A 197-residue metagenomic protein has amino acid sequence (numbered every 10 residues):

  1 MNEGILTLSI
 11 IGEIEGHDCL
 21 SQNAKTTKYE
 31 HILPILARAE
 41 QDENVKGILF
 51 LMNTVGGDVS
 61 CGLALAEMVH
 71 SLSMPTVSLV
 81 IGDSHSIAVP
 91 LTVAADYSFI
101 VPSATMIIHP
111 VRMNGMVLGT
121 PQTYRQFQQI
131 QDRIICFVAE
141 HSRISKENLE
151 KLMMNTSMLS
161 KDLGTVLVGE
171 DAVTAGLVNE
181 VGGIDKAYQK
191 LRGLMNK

Functional and structural regions predicted by a protein language model:
M1-V89, V93-K197: N-terminal organellar transit peptides
